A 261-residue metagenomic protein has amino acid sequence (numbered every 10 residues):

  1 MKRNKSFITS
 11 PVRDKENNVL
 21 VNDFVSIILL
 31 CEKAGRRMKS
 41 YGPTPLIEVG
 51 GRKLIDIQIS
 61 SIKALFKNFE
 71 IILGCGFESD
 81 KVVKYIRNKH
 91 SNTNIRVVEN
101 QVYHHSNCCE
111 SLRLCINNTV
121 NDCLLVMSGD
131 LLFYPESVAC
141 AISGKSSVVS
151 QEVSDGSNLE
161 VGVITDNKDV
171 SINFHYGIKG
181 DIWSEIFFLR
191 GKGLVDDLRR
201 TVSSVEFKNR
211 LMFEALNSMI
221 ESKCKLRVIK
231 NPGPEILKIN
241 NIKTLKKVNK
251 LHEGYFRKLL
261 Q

Functional and structural regions predicted by a protein language model:
K2-Y41, I220, K225: N-terminal nucleotide-binding beta1-loop-alpha1 segment
T44-Q58: Short catalytic helix/loop segments, enriched in acidic residues and glycine and frequently bearing histidine
L54-E70: A short, N-terminal amphipathic alpha-helix
F69, F77-R96: Acidic donor-binding segment of Leloir-type glycosyltransferases
R87-V161, T165-D166: Conserved beta-loop-beta/alpha segment of the NTase-like Rossmann-fold superfamily that binds/positions NTPs
Y134-E206, F213: Conserved core of the sugar-phosphate nucleotidyltransferase
V205-L226: Catalytic core and acceptor-binding pocket of nucleotide-sugar-dependent glycosyltransferases
L226-P234: Catalytic beta-strand/loop signature of glycosyltransferases that borders the donor
